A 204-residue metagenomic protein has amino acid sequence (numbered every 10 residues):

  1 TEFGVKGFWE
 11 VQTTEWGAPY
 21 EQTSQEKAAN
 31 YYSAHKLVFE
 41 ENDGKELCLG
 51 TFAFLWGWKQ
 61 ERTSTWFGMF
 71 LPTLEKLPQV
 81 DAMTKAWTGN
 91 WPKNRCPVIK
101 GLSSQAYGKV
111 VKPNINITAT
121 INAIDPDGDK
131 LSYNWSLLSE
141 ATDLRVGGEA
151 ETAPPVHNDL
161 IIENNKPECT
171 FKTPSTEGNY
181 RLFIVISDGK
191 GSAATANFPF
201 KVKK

Functional and structural regions predicted by a protein language model:
T1-R145: Substrate-binding clefts and catalytic carboxylate motifs of secreted carbohydrate-active enzymes
D125, S139, S175, V202-K204: Non-catalytic surface loops within mature trypsin-like serine protease
K130, G191-T195: A structural signal for beta-strand boundary/capping segments at domain termini and interdomain linkers
S139-T170: Surface-exposed, flexible coil segments in extracellular/virion-facing regions
K172-E177, K190: Short, surface-exposed loop/turn segments at beta-strand-coil junctions that are enriched for proline with nearby
T195-V202: C-terminal edge beta-strand
